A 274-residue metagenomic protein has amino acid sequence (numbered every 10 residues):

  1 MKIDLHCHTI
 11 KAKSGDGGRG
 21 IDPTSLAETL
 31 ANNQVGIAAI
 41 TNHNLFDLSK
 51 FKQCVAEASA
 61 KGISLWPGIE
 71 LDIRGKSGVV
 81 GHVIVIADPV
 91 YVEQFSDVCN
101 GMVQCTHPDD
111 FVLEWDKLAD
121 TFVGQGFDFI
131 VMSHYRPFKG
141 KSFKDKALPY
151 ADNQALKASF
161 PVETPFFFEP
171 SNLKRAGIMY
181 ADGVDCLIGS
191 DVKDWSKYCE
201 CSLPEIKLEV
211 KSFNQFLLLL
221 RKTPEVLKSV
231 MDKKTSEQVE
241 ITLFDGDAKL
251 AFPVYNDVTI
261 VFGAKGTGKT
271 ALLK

Functional and structural regions predicted by a protein language model:
K2-A12, H43, I188-K193: Histidine-centered catalytic micro-motifs
H6, N42, L65, V85 (+3 more regions): Divalent metal-coordination and catalytic microenvironments
T9-I21: Acidic/histidine-rich helix-loop elements that form or flank divalent-metal/phosphate-binding sites at the catalytic
A12-K13, D47-E163: Extended substrate/RNA-proximal surfaces in nucleic-acid metabolism proteins
A27-N44, I130-M132: Divalent metal-dependent hydrolysis catalytic cores, especially in the metallo-beta-lactamase
I40, T259-K274: Phosphate-binding glycine-rich loops of NTP-binding sites
V184-E200: Short acidic/histidine-rich active-site segments
T223-L250: N-terminal pre-Walker A segment at the start of P-loop NTPase domains
